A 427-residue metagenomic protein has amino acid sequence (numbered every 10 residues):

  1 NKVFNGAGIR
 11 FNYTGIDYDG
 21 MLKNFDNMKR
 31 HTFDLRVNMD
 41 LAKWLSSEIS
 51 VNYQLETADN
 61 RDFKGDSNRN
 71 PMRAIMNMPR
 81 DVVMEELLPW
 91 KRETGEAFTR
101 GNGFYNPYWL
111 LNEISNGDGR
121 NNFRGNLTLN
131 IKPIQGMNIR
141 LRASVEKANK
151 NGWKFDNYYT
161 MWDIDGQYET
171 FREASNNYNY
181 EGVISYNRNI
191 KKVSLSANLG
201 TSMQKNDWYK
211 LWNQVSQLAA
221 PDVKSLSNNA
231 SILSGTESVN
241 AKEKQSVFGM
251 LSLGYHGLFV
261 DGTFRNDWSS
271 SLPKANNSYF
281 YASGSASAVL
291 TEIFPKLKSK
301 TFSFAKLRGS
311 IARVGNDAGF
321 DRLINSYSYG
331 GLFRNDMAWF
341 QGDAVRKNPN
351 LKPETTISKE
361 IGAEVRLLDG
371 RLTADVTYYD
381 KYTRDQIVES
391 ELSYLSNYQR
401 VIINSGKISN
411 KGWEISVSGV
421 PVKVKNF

Functional and structural regions predicted by a protein language model:
N1, M21-K29, D34-N122, R140-Q245 (+5 more regions): Surface-exposed loop/interface segments of Gram-negative outer-membrane beta-barrel transport/assembly proteins
K2, A7, Q245-Y255: Structured alpha-helical segments in the cores of large, soluble enzyme domains
G15-D17, F259-S269, G309-I311, P421: Transmembrane beta-strand segments that form the barrel wall of outer-membrane beta-barrel proteins
F33-R36, L251-S252, F280-A288: Feature captures outer-membrane beta-barrel proteins of Gram-negative bacteria and organelles
G249, E360-G362: Glycine-centered tight-turn and secondary-structure capping sites
K274-S278: Short glycine/threonine-rich loop-to-helix capping motif typified by GTGT followed within a few residues by an Asp-Pro
